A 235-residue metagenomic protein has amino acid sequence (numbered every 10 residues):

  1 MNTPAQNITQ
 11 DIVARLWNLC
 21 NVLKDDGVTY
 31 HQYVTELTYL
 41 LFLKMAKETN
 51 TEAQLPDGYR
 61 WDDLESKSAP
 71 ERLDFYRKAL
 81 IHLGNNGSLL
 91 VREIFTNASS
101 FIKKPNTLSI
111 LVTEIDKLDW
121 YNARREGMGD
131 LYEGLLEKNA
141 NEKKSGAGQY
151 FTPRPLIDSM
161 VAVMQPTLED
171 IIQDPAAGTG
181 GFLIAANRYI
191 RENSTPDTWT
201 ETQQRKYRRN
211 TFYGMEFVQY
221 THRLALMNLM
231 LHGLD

Functional and structural regions predicted by a protein language model:
M1-L168, M230-G233: Non-catalytic, mostly N-terminal accessory regions of nucleic-acid modification and defense proteins
G146-D235: Conserved S-adenosyl-L-methionine
